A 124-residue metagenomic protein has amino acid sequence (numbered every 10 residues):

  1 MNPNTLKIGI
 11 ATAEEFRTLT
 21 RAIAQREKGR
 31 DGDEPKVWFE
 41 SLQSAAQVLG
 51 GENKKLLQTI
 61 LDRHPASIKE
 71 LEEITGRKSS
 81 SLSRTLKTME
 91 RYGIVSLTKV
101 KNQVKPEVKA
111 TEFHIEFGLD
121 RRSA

Functional and structural regions predicted by a protein language model:
M1-R26: General nucleic-acid-binding
E27-K55: Short alpha-helical segments that sit at the start of domains
Q43-G50, S67, V100-R122: Short, cationic-aromatic polyanion-contact patches
L61-S67: Short capping segments at the starts of secondary-structure elements
E70-I74, M89: A short acidic, leucine-rich amphipathic alpha-helix
E90-V100: A short, conserved structural fragment
